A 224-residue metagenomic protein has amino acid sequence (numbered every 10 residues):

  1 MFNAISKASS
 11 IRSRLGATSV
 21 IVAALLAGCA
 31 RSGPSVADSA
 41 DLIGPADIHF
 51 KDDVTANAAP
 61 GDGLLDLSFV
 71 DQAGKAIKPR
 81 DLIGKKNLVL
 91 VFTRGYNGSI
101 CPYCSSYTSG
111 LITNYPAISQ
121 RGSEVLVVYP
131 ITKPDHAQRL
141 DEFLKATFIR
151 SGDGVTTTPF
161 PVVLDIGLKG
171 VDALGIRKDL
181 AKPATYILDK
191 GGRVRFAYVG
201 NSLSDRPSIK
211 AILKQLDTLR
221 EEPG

Functional and structural regions predicted by a protein language model:
N3-T18: Bacterial N-terminal signal peptides that target proteins for export
L26-G28: C-terminal motif of bacterial Sec signal peptides marking the signal peptidase cleavage site
V36-R80, S106, G110: N-terminal "domain-start" segment that seeds a small globular fold
P79-S109: Short active-site neighborhood of thiol/selenol oxidoreductases, capturing the structured segment around
I100-T156, L168-D172: Structural microenvironment flanking redox-active thiols in thiol-disulfide oxidoreductases
T157-P161, I176-Y186: Structural micro-motif
A181-G224: Thiol-/selenol-based redox modules, centered on thioredoxin-like and closely related oxidoreductase domains
